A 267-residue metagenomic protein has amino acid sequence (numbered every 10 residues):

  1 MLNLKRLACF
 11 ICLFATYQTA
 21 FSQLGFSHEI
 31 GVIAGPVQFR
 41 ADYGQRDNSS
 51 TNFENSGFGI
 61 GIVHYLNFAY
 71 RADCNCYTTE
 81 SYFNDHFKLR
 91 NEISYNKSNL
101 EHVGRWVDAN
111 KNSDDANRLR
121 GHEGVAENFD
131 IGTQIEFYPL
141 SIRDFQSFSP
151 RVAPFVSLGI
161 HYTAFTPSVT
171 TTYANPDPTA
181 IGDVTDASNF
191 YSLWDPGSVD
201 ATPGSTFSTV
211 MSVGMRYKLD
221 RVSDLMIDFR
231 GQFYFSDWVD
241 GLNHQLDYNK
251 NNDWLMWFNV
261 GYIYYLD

Functional and structural regions predicted by a protein language model:
S22-D73, D267: Short glycine/proline- and aromatic-enriched beta-strand/turn motifs that initiate or cap beta-hairpins
Q23-F26, N67-H86, V125, S141-V152 (+2 more regions): Short loop/turn motifs that connect adjacent beta-strands in outer-membrane beta-barrel proteins
G25, F39-Q45, S50, T206 (+1 more regions): Predominantly the C-terminal beta-signal and adjacent terminal strand-loop region of outer-membrane beta-barrel
F26, N52-F58, D85, E127-I131 (+3 more regions): Residues that define the transmembrane beta-barrel architecture of outer-membrane proteins
E29-G31, K88-R90, F155-S157, D224-M226 (+1 more regions): Residue-level detector of the transmembrane beta-barrel scaffold of outer-membrane proteins
V32-P36, I60-L66, T133-P139, L158-Y162 (+3 more regions): Residues on the lipid-exposed face of transmembrane beta-strands in outer-membrane beta-barrel proteins
G35-A41, N67-A69, S94-L100, H161-P167 (+2 more regions): Structural signature of outer-membrane beta-barrel domains
Q45-T51, S98-F129, F165-T206, W238-D253: Extracellular/periplasm-exposed beta-strand and loop segments of Gram-negative cell-envelope proteins, dominated by
